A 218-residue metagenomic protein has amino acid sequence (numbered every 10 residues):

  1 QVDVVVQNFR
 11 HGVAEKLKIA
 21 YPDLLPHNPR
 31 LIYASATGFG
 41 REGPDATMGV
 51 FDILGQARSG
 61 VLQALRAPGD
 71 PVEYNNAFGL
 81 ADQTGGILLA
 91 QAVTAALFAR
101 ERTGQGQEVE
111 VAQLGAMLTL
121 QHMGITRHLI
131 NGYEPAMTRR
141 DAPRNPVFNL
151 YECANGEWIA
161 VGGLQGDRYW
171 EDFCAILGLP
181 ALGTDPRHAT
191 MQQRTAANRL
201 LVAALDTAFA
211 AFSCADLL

Functional and structural regions predicted by a protein language model:
V2: An anion/phosphate-binding loop that grips the pyrophosphate of nucleotide cofactors and donors
F9: Conserved NAD(P)H cofactor-binding loop of Rossmann-fold oxidoreductase domains
G12: Active-site beta-alpha loop architecture of Rossmann-like, nucleotide-cofactor-dependent enzymes
E15-L164: Active-site-adjacent "lid/gating" segments in soluble enzymes
V147-L218: Aromatic-enriched alpha-helical interface/lid elements that frame and gate functional surfaces
